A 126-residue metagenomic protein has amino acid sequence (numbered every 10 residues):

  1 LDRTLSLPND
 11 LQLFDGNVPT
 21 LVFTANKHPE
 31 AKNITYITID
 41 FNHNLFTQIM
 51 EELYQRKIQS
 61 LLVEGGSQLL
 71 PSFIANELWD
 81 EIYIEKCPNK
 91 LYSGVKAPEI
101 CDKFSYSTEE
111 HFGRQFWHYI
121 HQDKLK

Functional and structural regions predicted by a protein language model:
L1-Q59, Q68-P71: Active-site ligand-binding patch in enzyme domains
L7, E85-K86: Hydrophobic positions within alpha-helical membrane elements
K27, G94-K126: Conserved histidine-centered catalytic loops in small-molecule metabolism enzymes
Q48, E77, V95-K96: Generic recognition of short, well-ordered alpha-helical segments
I58-S60, G65, Y83-E85: Helical hairpin unit composed of two closely spaced alpha helices linked by a short loop
S60, E81, R114-F116: Intrinsic-disorder/low-complexity, polar/charged segments enriched in Ser/Thr/Lys/Arg/Asp/Glu/Gln
G65-S72, P88-L91: Small/polar glycine-rich anion-binding or flexible loop at a beta-alpha turn
F73-E81: Short acidic amphipathic segments
